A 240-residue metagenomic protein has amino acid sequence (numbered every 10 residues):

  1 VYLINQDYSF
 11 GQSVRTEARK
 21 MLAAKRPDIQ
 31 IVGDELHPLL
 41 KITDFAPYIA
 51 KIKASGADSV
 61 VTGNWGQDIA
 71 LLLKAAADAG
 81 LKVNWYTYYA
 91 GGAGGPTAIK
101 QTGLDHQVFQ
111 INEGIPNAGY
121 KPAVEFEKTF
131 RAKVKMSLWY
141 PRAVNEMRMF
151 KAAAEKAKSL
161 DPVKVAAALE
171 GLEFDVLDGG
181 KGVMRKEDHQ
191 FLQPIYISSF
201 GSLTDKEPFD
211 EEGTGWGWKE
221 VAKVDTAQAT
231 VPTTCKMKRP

Functional and structural regions predicted by a protein language model:
V1-G80, P116-E125: Extracellular/periplasmic Venus flytrap/periplasmic-binding protein
F10, W65-D68, R142-E146, V165: Short, conserved alpha-helical segments within structured domains
R19, A70-L73, M147-K151, A166 (+1 more regions): Predominant activation on well-ordered alpha-helical scaffold segments within soluble catalytic domains
V32-D34, Y86, F109, V163-E170: Beta-strand segments within the central parallel beta-sheet cores of soluble alpha/beta enzyme folds
E35-P38, G182, K219-V224: Generic detection of short hydrophobic beta-strand segments and adjacent strand-loop junctions
H37-L40, G91, E113-G114, L203: Short, solvent-exposed coil/turn elements at secondary-structure transition points
L73-M147, A154-L160, G213-R239: Extracellular/periplasmic periplasmic-binding protein-like sensory domains
F130-Y140, K151-G217: Segments of small-molecule ligand-sensing domains
